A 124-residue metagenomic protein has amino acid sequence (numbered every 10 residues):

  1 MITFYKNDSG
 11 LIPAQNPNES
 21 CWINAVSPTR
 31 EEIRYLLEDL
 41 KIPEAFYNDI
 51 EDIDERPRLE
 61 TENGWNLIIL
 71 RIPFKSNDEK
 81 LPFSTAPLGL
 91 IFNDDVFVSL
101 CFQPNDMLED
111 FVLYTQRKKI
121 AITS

Functional and structural regions predicted by a protein language model:
M1-S124: Peripheral, non-transmembrane regulatory/ligand-interaction domains of membrane transport proteins
